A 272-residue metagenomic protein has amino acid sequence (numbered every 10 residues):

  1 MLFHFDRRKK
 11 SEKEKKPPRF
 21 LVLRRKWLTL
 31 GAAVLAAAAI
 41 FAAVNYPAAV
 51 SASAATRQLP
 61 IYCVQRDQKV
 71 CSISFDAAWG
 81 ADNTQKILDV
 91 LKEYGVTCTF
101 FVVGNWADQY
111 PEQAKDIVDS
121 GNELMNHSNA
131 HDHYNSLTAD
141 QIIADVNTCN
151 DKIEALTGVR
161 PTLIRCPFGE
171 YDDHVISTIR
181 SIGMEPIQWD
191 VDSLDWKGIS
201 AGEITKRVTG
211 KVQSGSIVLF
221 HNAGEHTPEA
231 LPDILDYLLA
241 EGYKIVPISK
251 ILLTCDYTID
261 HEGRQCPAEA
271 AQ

Functional and structural regions predicted by a protein language model:
M1-S74, D89-C98, S214-Q272: Terminal accessory/targeting
T29-G31, Y46, T56-P60, H127 (+4 more regions): Sparse, context-dependent recognition of short Cys/His-centered cofactor- or disulfide-binding micro-motifs
A49-L137, Q141-A155, V159, L253: Active-site beta->alpha N-cap acidic-glycine motif
K86, D108, D119, D132-E269: Catalytic domains of cell-wall/extracellular-matrix polysaccharide-remodeling enzymes, centered on de-N-acetylation
